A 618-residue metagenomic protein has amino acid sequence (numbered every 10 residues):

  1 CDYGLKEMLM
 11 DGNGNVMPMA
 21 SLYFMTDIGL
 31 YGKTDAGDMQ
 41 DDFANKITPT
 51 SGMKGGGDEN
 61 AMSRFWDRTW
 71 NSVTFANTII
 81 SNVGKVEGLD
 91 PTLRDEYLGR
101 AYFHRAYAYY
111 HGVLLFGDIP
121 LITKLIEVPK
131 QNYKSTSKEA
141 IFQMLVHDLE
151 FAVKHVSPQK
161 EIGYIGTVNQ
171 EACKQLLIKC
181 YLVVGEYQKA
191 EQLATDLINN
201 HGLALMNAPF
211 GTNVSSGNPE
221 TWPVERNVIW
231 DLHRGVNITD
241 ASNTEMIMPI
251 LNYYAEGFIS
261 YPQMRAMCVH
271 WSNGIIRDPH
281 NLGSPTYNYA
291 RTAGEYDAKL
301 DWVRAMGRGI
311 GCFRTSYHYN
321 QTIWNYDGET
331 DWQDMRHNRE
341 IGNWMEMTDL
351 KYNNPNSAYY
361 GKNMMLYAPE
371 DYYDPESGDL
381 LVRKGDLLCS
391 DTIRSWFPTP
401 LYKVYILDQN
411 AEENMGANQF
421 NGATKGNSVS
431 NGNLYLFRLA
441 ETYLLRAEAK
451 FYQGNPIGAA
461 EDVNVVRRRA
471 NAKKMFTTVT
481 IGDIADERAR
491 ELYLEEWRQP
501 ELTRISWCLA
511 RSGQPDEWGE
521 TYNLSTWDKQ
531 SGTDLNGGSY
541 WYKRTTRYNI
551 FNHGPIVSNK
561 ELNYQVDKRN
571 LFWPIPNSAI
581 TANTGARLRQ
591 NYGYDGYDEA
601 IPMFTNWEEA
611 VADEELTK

Functional and structural regions predicted by a protein language model:
C1-K33, G37, S63, T78 (+3 more regions): Acidic, glycine-rich segments characteristic of secretory precursors and extracytoplasmic regions
G4, G29-F116, N132, T136-Q143 (+3 more regions): Conserved, well-structured interaction surfaces
L9-L30, P158-L176, G185-R277, A472-A485 (+1 more regions): Short, surface-exposed recognition loops and adjoining beta-strand edges that mediate ligand/DNA contacts, enriched
D35-A36, Q40-R64, F210-R438, E517-K618: Elongated scaffold/linker segments in the mid-to-C-terminal portions of large proteins
